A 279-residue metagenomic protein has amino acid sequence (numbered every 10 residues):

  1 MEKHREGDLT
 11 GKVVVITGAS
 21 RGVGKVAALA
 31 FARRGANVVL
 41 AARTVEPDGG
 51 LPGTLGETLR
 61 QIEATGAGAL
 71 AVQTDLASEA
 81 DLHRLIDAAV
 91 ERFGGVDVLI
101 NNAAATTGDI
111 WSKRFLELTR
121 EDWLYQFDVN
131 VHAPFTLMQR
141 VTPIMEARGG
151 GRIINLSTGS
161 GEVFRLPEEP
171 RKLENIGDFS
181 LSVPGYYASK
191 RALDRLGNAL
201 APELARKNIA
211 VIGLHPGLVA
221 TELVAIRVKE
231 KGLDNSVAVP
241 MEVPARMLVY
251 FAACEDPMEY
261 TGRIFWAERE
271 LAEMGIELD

Functional and structural regions predicted by a protein language model:
V13, S20-R21: Conserved glycine-rich cofactor-binding loop
R34-E57: Conserved glycine-rich Rossmann-like NAD(P)H-binding loop of the short-chain dehydrogenase/reductase
G53, Q73-L85, R120: The beta1-alpha1 cofactor-binding region of Rossmann-like NAD(H)/NADP(H)-dependent oxidoreductases
R84-E91, I110-E117, E121-D128: Active-site Tyr-X3-Lys motif and surrounding loop/helix of classical short-chain dehydrogenase/reductase
A105-T107, E117-R120, R152-R206, L218: Catalytic loop of short-chain dehydrogenase/reductase
M138-Q139, N198: A short, exposed helix-loop element centered on a Lys and neighboring polar residues
R206, G213, K231-D279: C-terminal helical subdomain
